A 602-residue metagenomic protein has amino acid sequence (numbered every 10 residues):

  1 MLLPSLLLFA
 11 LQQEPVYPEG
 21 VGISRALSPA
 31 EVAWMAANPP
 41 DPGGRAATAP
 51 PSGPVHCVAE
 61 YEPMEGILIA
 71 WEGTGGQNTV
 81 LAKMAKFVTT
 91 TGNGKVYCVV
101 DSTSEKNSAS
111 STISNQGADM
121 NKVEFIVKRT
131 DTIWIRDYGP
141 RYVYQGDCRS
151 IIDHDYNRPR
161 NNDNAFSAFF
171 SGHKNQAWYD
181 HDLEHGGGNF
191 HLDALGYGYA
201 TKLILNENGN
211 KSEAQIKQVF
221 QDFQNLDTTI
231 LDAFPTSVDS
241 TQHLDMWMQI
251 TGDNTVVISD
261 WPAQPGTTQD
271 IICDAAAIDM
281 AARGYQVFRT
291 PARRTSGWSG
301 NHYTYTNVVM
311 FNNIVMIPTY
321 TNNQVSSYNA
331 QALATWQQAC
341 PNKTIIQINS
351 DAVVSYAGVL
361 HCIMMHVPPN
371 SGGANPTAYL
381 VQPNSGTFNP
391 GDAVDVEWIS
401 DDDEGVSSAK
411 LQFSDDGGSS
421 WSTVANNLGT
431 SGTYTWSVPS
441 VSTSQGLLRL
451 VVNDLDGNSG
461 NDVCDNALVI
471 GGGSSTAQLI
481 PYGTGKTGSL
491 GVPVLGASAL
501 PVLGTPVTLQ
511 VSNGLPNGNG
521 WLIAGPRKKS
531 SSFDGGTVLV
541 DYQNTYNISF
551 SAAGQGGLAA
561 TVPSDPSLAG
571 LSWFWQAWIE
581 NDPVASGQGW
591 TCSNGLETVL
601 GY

Functional and structural regions predicted by a protein language model:
L2-A10: Sec-dependent N-terminal signal peptides
L11-G373: The feature marks the mature, well-folded catalytic cores of soluble enzymes
S28-N38, N349-Y379, V463-L479, G485 (+1 more regions): A recurrent domain-boundary module in secreted/ectodomain proteins
E60-M64, W134, G391, E404 (+2 more regions): Short, surface-exposed loop/turn motifs at beta-strand boundaries within globular domains
G73-G75, G386, K486: Short polar catalytic/cofactor-binding loops
F220, W336, W398, L411 (+3 more regions): Residue-level detector of buried hydrophobic side-chain packing in well-ordered secondary-structure elements
S371-G473: Low-complexity, Ser/Thr/Pro-rich intrinsically disordered linker/stalk segments at domain junctions
G471-Y602: N-proximal, solvent-exposed segments at the start of the mature chain
